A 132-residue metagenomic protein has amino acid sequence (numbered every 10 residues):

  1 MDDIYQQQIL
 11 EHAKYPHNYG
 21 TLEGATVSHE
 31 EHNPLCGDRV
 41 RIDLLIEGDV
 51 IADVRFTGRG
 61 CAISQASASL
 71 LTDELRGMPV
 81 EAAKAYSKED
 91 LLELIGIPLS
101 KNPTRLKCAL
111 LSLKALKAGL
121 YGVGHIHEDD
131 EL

Functional and structural regions predicted by a protein language model:
M1-L22, A52, M78-A82, Y86-L132: C-terminal binding/interaction regions
E11-G48, D53: Structured beta-strand/loop patches that form or line metal/cofactor-binding pockets in enzymes
G24, R41, A62-S64, E81: Short, electropositive, low-hydrophobicity segments enriched in small/polar residues
C36, G58-A66: Short, thiol/selenol-centered motifs that function as redox-active sites or metal-ligating centers
L44, D73-L75, A85-S87: Short C-terminal domain-edge/linker segments immediately following a structured domain
L45-E47, T57, R76: Solvent-exposed residues in well-ordered beta-strands and their adjoining turns, especially edge/terminal strands
S67-M78: Alpha-helical support elements that line or immediately flank enzyme active sites and cofactor-binding pockets
